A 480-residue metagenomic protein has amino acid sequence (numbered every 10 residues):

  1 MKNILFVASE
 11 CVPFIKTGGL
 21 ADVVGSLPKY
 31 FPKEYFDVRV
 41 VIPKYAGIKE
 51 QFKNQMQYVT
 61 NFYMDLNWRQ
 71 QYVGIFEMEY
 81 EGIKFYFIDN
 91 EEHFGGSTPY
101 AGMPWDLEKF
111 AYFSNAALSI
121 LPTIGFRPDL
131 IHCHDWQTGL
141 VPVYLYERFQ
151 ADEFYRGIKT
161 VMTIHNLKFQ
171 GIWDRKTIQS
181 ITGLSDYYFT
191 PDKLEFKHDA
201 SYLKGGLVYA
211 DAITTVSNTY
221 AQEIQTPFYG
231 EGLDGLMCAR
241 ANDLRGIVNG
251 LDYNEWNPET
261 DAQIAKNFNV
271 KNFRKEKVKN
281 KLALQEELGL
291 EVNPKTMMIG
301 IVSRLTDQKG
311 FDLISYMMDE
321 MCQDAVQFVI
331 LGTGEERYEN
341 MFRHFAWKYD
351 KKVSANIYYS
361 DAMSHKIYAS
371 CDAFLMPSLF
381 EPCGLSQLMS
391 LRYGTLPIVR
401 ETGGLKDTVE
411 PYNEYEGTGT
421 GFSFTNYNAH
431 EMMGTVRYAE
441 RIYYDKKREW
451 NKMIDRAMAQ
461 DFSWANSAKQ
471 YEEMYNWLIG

Functional and structural regions predicted by a protein language model:
M1-G480: Catalytic cores of nucleotide-sugar-dependent glycosyltransferases that transfer UDP/GDP/TDP-activated
